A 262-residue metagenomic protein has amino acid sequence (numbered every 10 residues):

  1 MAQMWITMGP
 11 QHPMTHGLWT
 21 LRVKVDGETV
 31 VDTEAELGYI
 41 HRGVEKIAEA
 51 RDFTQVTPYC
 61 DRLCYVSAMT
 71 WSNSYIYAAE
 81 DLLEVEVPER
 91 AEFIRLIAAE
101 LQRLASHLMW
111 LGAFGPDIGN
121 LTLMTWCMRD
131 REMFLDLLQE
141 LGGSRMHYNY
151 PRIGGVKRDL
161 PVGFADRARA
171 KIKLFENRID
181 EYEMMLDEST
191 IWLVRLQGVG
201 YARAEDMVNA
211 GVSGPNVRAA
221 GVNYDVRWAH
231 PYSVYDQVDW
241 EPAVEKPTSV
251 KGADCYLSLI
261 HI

Functional and structural regions predicted by a protein language model:
M1-T7: Short Pro/Gly-enriched beta-strand edge/turn motifs at strand-loop
M8-G112, D117, A219-P247: Active-site- and interface-proximal helix/loop "cap" or "latch" segments in soluble metabolic and energy-transducing
C60, C64, A68-D187: Internal, well-ordered alpha/beta segment that forms a basic, Gly-enriched binding/recognition surface
V162-H230: Loop-centered beta-sheet repeat module
T248-C255: Intrinsic disorder at enzyme termini
I260-I262: Conserved small/polar residues in nucleotide/adenosyl-binding loops
